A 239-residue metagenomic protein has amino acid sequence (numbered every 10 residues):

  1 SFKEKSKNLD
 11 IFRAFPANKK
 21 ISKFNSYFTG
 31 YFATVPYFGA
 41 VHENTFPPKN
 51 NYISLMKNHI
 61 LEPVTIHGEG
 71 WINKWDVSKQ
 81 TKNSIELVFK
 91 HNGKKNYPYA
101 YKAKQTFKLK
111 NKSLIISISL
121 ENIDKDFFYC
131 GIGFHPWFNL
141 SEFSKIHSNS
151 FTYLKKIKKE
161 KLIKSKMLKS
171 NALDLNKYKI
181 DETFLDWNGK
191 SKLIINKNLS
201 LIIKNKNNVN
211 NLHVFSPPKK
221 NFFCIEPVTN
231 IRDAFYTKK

Functional and structural regions predicted by a protein language model:
S1-E4, F89-C130, F134-F138: Acidic, contiguous internal or C-terminal segments within carbohydrate-active enzymes that form a structured patch used
S1-I53, G189-N208: Beta-strand-rich N-terminal accessory domains
K7-D10, F46-N51, S78-I85, K108-S113 (+3 more regions): A short, structured loop/turn motif at beta-sheet edges
S26-F28, G93, K102, K179-K239: Beta-strand-rich recognition/accessory modules
Y37-A40, G68-I72, P98-K102, C130-G131 (+2 more regions): Short solvent-exposed loop/turn micro-motifs enriched in small/polar/acidic residues
N50, I116-L120, I225: Buried hydrophobic-core signal for structured, non-transmembrane domains
M56-N111: Extended, loop-rich substrate-binding clefts of extracytoplasmic carbohydrate-active enzymes
F127-Y129, W137-N208: Active-site/ligand-binding surface loops and adjacent short beta/alpha elements that line catalytic pockets across
